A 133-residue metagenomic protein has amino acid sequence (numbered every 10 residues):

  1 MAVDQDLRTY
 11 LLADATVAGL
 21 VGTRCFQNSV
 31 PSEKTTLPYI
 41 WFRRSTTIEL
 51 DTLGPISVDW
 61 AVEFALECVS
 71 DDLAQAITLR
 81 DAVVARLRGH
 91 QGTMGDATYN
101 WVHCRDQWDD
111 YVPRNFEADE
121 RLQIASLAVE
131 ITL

Functional and structural regions predicted by a protein language model:
M1-I56, A74, H90-V102: Small/polar-rich, solvent-exposed N-terminal microdomains that initiate assembly or binding
L7, I77-V84, C104: Short, Φ-rich (hydrophobic/aromatic) sequence segments
R24, I48, V58-A61, A65 (+1 more regions): Generic, low-specificity signal for short hydrophobic/alpha-helical stretches with a mild N-terminal bias, encompassing
Y39-F42, G54-S57, L79-D81, F116-D119: Surface-exposed beta-strand edges and their flanking turn/coil or helix-capping segments
S57-A74, D81-V83, R121-L133: Oligomerization/assembly interface segments of phage tail-like spikes and tubes
A85-L133: Acidic-leaning, charged glycine-interspersed low-complexity segments
